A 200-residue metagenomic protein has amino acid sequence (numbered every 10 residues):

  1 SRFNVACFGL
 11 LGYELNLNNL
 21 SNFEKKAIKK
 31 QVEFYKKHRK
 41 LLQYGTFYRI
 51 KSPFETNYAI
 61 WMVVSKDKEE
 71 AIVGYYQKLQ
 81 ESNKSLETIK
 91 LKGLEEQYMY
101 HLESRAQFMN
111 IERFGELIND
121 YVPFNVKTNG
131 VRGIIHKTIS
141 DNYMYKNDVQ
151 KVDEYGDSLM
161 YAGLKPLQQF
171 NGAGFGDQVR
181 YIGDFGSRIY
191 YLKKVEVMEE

Functional and structural regions predicted by a protein language model:
S1-Q168, V179-Y181: Active-site-proximal substrate-binding groove within the catalytic cores of carbohydrate-active enzymes
Y155, Q178-S187, Y191-E200: Mature N-terminal, pre-catalytic/accessory segment of carbohydrate-active enzymes
N171: The feature marks proteins involved in alpha-glucan
